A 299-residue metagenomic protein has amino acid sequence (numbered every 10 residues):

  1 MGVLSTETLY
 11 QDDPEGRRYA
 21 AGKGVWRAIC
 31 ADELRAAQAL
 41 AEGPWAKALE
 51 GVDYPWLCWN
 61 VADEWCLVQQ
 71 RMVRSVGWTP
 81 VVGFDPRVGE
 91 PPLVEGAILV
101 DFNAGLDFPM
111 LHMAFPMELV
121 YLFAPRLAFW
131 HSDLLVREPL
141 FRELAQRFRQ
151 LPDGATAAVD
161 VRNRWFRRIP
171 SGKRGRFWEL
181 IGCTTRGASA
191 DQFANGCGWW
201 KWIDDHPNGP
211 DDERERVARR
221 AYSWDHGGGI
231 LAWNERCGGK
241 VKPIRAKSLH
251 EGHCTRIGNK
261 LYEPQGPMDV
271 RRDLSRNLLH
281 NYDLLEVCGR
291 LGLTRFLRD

Functional and structural regions predicted by a protein language model:
G2-L67: N-proximal low-complexity "stem/linker" segments adjacent to membrane-targeting elements
V3-Y10, N259-D299: Long, compositionally biased intrinsically disordered regions
W56-W59, W78-R87: Short, hydrophobic beta-strand segments that form beta-sheet elements in well-ordered domains
V68-P80: Short, acidic, metal-binding catalytic loop of nucleotide-sugar glycosyltransferases
D85-A124: Active-site-proximal specificity loops/subdomain of glycosyltransferases
A124-L135: Short beta-strand-to-loop acidic/aromatic patch adjacent to the donor-nucleotide binding site
R137-D225: Conserved catalytic core of nucleotide-sugar-dependent glycosyltransferases
I181, A190-N277: Catalytic core and acceptor-binding pocket of nucleotide-sugar-dependent glycosyltransferases
